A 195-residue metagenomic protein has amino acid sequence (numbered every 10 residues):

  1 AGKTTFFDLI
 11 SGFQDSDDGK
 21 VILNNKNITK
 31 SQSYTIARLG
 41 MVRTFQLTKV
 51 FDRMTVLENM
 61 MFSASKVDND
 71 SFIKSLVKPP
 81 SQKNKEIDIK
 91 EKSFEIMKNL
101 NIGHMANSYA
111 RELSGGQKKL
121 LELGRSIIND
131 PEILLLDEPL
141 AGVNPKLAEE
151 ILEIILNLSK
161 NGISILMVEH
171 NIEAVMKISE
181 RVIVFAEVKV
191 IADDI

Functional and structural regions predicted by a protein language model:
S11: Helix-to-loop junction immediately C-terminal to a conserved catalytic motif
G19-K26, R38-L39, A192: Conserved ABC transporter NBD signature motif
F72-M105, E153-L156: Conserved ABC ATPase "signature" region
Y109-L113: Conserved ABC ATPase signature
D130: Conserved catalytic motifs of ABC-family nucleotide-binding domains
L134-E138: Catalytic Walker B motif of ABC-type/P-loop ATPase nucleotide-binding domains
E149-N161: Helical segment within the ABC ATPase nucleotide-binding domain
